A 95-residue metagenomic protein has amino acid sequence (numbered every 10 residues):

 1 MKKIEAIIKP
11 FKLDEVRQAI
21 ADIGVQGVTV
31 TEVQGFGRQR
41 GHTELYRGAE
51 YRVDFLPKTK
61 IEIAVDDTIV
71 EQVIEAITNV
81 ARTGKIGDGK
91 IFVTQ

Functional and structural regions predicted by a protein language model:
M1-T94: Positively charged, small/polar-rich N-terminal and surface patches that mediate targeting and assembly and bind
